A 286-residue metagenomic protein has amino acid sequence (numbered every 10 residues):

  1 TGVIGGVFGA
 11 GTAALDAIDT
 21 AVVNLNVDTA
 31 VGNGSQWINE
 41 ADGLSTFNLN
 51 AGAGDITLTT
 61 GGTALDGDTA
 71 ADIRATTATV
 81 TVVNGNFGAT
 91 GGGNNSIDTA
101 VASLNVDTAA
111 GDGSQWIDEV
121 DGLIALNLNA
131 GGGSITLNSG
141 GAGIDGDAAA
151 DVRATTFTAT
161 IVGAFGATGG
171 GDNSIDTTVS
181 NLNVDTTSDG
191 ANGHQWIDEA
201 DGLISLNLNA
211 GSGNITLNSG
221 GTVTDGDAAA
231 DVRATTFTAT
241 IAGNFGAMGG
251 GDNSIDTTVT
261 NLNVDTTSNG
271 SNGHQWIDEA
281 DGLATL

Functional and structural regions predicted by a protein language model:
T1-L286: Extracellular lectin-like interaction modules
